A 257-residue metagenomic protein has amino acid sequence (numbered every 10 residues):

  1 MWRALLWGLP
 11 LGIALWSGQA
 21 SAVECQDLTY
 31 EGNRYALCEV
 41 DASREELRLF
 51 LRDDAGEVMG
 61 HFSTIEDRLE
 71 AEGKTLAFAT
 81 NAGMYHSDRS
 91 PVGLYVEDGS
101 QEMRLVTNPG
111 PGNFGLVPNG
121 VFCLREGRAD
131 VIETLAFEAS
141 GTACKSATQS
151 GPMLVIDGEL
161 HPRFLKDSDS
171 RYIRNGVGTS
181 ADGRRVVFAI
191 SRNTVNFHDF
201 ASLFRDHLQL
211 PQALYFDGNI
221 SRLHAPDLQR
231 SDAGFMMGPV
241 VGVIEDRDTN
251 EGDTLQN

Functional and structural regions predicted by a protein language model:
M1-A4: Positively charged n-region of N-terminal signal peptides that target proteins for export
W7-L15: Bacterial N-terminal signal peptides
Q19-N113: Zymogen propeptides
R52-G56, A136-S140, I190-T194: Short, solvent-exposed aromatic-acidic interface loops
L76-F78, G120-V121, A129-D130, P152-M153 (+4 more regions): Structural motif
S90-F164: Active-site-adjacent helix-turn-beta-strand microarchitecture at beta-sheet edges that either contains or buttresses
V92-N108, R163-R174, T179-Q212, S221-Q256: Conserved, well-ordered active-site substructure
